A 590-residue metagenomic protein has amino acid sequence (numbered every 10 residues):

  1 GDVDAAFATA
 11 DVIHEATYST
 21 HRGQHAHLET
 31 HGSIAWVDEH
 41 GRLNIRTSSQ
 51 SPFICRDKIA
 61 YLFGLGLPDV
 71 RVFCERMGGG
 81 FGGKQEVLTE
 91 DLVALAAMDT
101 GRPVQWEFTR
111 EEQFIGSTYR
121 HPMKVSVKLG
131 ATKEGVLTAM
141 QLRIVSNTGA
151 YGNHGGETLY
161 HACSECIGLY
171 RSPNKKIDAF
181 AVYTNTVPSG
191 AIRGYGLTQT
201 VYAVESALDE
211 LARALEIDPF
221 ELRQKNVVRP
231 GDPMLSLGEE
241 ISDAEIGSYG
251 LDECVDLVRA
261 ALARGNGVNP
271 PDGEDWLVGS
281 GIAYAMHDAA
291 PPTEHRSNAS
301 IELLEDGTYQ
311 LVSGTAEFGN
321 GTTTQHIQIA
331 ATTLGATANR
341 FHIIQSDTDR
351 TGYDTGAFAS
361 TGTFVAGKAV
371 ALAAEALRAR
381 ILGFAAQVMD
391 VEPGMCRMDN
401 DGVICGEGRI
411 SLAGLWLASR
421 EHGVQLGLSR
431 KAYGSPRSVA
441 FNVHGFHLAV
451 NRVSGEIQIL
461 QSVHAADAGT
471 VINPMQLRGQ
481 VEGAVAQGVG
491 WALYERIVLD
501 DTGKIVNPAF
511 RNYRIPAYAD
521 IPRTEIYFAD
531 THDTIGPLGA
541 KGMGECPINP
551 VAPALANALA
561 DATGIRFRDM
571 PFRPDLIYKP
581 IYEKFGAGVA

Functional and structural regions predicted by a protein language model:
G1-A465, R523, Y527, L555-A556 (+2 more regions): Structural alpha/beta core scaffold segments of enzyme domains
V3, P270, V498-P516, D520: Contiguous domain-boundary segments centered on the initiation and propagation of an alpha-helix
E15-A16, R223-Q224, G445-T502, N507 (+3 more regions): N-terminal amphipathic, basic-rich helices that act as targeting or association modules
T293-R296, V471-M475, G536-A540: Short conserved micro-motifs at the rims of enzyme active sites and ligand-binding pockets
H342-Q345, P516-A540: Generic long, charged, amphipathic alpha-helical segments
G356-F358, G362, I535-G544: Short, conserved non-catalytic motifs in the polymerase core
P537-A556, A560: C-terminal structured "cap/appendage" subdomains that terminate the fold
